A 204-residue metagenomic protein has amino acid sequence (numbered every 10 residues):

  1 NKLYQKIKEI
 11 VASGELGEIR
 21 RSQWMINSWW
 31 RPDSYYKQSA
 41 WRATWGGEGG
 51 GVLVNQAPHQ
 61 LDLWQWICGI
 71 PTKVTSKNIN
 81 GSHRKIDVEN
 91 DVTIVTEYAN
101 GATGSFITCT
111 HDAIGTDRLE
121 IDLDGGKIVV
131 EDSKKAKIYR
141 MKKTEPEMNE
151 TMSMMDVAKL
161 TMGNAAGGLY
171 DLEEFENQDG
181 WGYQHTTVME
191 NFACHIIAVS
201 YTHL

Functional and structural regions predicted by a protein language model:
K2-K85: Predominantly a Rossmann-like dinucleotide-binding segment in NAD(P)-dependent oxidoreductases
K6, V188-A198: Solvent-exposed, amphipathic alpha-helical segments
Y36, Q184-N191: Generic alpha-helical secondary structure signal
W64, I121, F192: PAPS/PAP-binding and catalytic site of the sulfotransferase fold
I67-C68, Y98, I196: A broad structural signal for alpha-helix termini and local helix breaks/kinks
R84-E89, A99-T187: NAD(P)-dinucleotide binding in Rossmann-like oxidoreductases
T202-H203: Conserved small/polar residues in nucleotide/adenosyl-binding loops
